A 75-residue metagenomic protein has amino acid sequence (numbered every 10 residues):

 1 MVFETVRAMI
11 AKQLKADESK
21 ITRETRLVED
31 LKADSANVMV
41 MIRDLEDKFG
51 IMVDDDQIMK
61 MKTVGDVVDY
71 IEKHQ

Functional and structural regions predicted by a protein language model:
M1-S19, H74: Thiotemplate assembly-line natural product biosynthesis machinery
L14-K32, K48-K60: Phosphopantetheine carrier-protein modules
N37: Two-component histidine kinase catalytic core, primarily the HATPase_c
V40: Conserved alpha-helix in the HATPase_c
I71: Hydrophobic "lid"/C-terminal helical patch of Rossmann-like NAD(P)-dependent dehydrogenase/epimerase domains
